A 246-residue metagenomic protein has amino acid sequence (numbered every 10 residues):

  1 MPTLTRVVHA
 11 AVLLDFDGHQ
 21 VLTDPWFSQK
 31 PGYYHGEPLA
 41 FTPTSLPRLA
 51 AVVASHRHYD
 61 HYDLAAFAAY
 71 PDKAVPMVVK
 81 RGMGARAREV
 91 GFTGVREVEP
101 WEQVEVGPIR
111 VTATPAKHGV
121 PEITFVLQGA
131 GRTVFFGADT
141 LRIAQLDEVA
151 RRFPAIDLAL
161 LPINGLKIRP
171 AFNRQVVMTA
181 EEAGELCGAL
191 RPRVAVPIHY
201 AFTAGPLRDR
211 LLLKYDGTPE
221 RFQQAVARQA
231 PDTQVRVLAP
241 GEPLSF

Functional and structural regions predicted by a protein language model:
M1-L22, F27-P31, G36-E37, L213 (+4 more regions): Zn-dependent metallo-beta-lactamase
V7-D15, E105-D157, N173-E182: Catalytic core of the metallo-beta-lactamase
L14, D24, H56, D63 (+5 more regions): Divalent metal-coordination and catalytic microenvironments
F16-R57, H61-A69, G82, K117 (+1 more regions): Pre-active-site segment of Zn-dependent metallo-hydrolases
Q29-K30, H58-Y62, G84-R86, E102-E105 (+5 more regions): Active-site environment of divalent metal-dependent phosphoester hydrolases
D63-K73, P206-Y215: Metal-dependent catalytic neighborhoods of phosphoester/phosphodiester hydrolases
V78-A85, A144-P240: Cap/insert and terminal regions of metallo-dependent hydrolase folds
V79-R132, R221-F246: Metallo-beta-lactamase
